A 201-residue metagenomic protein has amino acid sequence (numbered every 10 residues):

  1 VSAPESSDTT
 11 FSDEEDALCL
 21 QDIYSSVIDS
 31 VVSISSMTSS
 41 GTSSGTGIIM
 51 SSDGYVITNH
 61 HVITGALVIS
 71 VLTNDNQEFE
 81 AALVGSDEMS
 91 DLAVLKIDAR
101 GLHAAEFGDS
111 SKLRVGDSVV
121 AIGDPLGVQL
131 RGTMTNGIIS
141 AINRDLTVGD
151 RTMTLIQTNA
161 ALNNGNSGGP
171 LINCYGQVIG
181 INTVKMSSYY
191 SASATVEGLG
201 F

Functional and structural regions predicted by a protein language model:
V1-S33, L67: N-terminal, intrinsically disordered, polar/charged segments of Gram-positive cell-envelope systems that serve as
E14-D22, S35-Y55, S70, Q77-A82 (+4 more regions): A conserved glycine-rich beta-strand in the N-terminal activation segment of trypsin-fold
D22-I23, A82-V84, G101-V128, N163: Active-site substrate-binding loop(s) of clan PA
D29-I34, G47, G54-T58, A81 (+7 more regions): Terminal peptide-recognition signature
T38-S43, A66-I69, L102, I122-N136 (+2 more regions): Active-site loop architecture of trypsin-fold serine endopeptidases
S51-D53, N59-D91, I97-G101, S110 (+1 more regions): Catalytic-histidine neighborhood of serine endopeptidases, predominantly the chymotrypsin-like S1/PA family
D53, G85-D87, D98, S111 (+4 more regions): A generic structural motif
